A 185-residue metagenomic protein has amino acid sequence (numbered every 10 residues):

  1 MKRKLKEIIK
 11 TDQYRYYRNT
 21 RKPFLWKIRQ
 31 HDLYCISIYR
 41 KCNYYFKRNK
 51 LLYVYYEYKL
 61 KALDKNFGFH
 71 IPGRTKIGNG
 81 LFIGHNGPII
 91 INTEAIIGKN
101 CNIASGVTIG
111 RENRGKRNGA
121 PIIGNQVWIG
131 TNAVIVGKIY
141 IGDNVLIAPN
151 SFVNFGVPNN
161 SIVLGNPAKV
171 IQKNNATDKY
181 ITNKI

Functional and structural regions predicted by a protein language model:
M1-F67, D178-I185: Terminal amphipathic alpha-helical/low-complexity segments used for targeting or macromolecular assembly
F69-L164, A168-I171: Structural signal for interior beta-strand "rungs" in well-ordered beta-sheet cores of soluble enzyme domains
